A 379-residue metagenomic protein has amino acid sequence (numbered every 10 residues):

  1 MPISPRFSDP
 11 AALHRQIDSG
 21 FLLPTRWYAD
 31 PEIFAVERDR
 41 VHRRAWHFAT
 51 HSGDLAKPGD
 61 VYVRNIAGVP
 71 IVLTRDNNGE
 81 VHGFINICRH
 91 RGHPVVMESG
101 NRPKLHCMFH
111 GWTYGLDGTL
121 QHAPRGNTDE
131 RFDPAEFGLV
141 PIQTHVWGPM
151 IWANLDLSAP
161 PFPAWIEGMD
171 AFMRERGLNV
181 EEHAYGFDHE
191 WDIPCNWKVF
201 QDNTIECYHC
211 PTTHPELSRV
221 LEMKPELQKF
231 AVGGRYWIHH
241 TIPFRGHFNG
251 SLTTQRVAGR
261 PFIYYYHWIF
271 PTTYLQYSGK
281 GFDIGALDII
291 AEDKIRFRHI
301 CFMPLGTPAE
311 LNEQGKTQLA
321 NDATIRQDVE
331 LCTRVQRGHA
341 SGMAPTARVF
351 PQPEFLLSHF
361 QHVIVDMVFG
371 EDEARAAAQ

Functional and structural regions predicted by a protein language model:
M1-L13, E373-Q379: Basic/polar N-terminal segments that are highly enriched at the extreme N-terminus, encompassing both cleavable
D9-T25, E181: Short, contiguous pre-domain boundary segments
L23-I66: Non-catalytic accessory segments flanking enzyme active sites
H42-W46, H93, H209: Generic structural signal for secondary-structure transition and capping sites
R44-A56, A123-N127, H267-P271: Short Pro/Gly-enriched beta-strand edge/turn motifs at strand-loop
A49, V95, L120, L217 (+1 more regions): Short clusters of hydrophobic/aromatic residues that line enzyme substrate/ligand-binding pockets
D54-L157, P163-F172: Rieske [2Fe-2S] iron-sulfur-binding domain
E80, H145, M150-Q379: C-terminal catalytic domain of Rieske-type non-heme iron oxygenases
